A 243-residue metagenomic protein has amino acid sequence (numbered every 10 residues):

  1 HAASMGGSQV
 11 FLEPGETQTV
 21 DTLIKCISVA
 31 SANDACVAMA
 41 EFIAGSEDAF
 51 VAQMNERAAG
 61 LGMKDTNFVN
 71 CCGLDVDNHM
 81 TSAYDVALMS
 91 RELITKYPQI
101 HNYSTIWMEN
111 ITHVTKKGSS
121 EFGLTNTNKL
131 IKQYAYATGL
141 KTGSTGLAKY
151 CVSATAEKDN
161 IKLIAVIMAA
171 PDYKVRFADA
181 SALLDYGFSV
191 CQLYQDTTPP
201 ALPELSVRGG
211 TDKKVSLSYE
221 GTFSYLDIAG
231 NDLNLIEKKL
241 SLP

Functional and structural regions predicted by a protein language model:
H1-K96: Active-site-adjacent loops and short helices of periplasmic peptidoglycan-processing enzymes
M63-K64, D75-M80, Y84-P243: Domain-terminus/edge residues, biased toward the C-terminal soluble/receptor-binding domains of extracytoplasmic
